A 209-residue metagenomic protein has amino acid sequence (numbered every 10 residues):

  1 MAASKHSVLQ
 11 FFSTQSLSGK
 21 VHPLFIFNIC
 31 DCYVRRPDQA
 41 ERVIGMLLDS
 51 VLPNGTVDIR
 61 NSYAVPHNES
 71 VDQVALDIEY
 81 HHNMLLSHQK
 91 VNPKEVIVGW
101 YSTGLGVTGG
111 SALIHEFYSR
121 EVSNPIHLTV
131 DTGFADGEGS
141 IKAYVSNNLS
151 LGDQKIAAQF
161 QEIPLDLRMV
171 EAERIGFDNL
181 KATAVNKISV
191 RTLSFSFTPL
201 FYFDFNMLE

Functional and structural regions predicted by a protein language model:
M1-E41: Plant-biased recognition of short, low-complexity, intrinsically disordered N-terminal tails
M1-S13, S150-E209: C-terminal functional modules of predominantly eukaryotic multidomain proteins
K5, S13, F25, Y33 (+5 more regions): Residues that form ligand- and interface-recognition hot spots within folded domains
C32-V57, S87, I114-H115: Short, conserved "active-site rim" segments that organize catalytic pockets and cofactor/ligand binding
A40-I44, P53-D58, P93-V96, N124-I126 (+1 more regions): Core residues of folded domains in eukaryotic genome-function proteins
G45-L47, D58, Y63, G99-Y101: Short, conserved beta-strand segments within well-ordered enzyme catalytic domains that often line or immediately flank
A64-I114: Short HxH-centered metal-ligating active-site micro-motif
P93-K94, Y101-H127, T132-K142: Acidic, polar low-complexity intrinsically disordered regions
